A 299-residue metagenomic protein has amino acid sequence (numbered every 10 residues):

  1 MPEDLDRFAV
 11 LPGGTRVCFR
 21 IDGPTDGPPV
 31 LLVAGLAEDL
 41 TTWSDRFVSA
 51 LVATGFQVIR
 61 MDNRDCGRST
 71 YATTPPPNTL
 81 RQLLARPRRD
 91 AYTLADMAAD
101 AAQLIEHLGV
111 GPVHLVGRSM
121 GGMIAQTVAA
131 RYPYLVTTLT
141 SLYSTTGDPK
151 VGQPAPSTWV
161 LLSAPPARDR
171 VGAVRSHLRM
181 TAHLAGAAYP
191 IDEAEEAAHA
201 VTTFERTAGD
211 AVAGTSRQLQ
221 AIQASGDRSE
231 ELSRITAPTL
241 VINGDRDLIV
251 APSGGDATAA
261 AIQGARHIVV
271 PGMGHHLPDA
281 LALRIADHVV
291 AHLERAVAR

Functional and structural regions predicted by a protein language model:
L11-L84: Conserved HGGG/HGGXW glycine-rich cap/lid loop of the alpha/beta-hydrolase fold
L36, D245-D247, G272-G274: Acidic beta-to-alpha connecting loop that harbors the catalytic carboxylate
A95-V113: Conserved acidic catalytic loop of the alpha/beta-hydrolase fold
G111-V151: Conserved hydrolase catalytic core segment
P154-E230, R234, A257: Alpha/beta-hydrolase
I235, V241-N243: Short beta-strand/loop motif that positions the catalytic acidic residue of the alpha/beta-hydrolase fold
L248-G254: Conserved alpha/beta-hydrolase "acid-adjacent" motif
A265-R299: Catalytic active-site module of serine/aspartate enzymes centered on a nucleophile-bearing elbow/loop
